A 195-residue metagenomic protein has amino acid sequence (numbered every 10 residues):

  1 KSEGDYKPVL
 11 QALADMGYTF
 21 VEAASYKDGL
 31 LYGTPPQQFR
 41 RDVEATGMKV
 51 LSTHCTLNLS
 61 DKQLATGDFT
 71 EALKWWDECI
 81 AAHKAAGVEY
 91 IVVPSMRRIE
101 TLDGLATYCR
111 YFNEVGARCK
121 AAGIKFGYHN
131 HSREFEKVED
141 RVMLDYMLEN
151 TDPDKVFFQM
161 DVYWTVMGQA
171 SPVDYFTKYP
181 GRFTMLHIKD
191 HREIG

Functional and structural regions predicted by a protein language model:
K1, N58-T66, I99-L102, G168 (+1 more regions): A short acidic, helix-capping loop that chelates divalent metal ions and anchors anionic groups
K1, V21-A23, V50-C55, I91-V93 (+3 more regions): Hydrophobic faces of well-ordered beta-strands that scaffold small-molecule active sites in alpha/beta enzyme cores
K1-E89, K120: N-terminal pre-domain/capping segments
K1-G17, G87, R141-M160, W164-G195: Histidine-acidic metal/acid-base catalytic patches
G4-P8, T34-Q38, K74, D103-R110 (+2 more regions): Generic recognition of short, well-ordered alpha-helical segments
F20, D61-F158: Active-site acidic/histidine proton-transfer and metal-coordination neighborhood in alpha/beta enzyme cores
V21-E22, G33, R40-D42, G47-M48 (+7 more regions): Mature catalytic domains of secreted/periplasmic carbohydrate-active enzymes
S25-K27, T56-L59, S95-I99, N130-E134 (+2 more regions): Active-site-proximal loop/turn and secondary-structure-junction residues that shape catalytic pockets, frequently
